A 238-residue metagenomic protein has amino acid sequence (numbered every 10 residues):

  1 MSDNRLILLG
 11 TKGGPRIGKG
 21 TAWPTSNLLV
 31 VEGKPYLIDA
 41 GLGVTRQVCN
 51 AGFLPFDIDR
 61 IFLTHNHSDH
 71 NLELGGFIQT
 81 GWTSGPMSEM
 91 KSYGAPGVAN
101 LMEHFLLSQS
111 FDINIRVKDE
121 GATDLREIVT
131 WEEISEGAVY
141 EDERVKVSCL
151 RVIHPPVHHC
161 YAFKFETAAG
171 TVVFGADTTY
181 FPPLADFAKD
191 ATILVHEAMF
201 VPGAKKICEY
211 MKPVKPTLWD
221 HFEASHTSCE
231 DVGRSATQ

Functional and structural regions predicted by a protein language model:
M1-T179, D186: Binuclear metal-dependent hydrolase catalytic cores
A162, A169-V173, T179-Q238: Cap/insert and terminal regions of metallo-dependent hydrolase folds
